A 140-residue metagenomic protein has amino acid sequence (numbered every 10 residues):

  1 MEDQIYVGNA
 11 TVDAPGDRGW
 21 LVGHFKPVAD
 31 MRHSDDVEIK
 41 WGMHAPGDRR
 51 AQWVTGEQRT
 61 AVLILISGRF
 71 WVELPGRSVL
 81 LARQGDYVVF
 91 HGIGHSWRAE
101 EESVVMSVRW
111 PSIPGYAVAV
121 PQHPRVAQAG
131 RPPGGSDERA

Functional and structural regions predicted by a protein language model:
M1-P46, A51-W53, V120-A140: A short, N-terminal "cap"/entry segment at the start of jelly-roll beta-barrel domains of the cupin/DSBH fold
D30-R32, R50-E57, L74, L80 (+1 more regions): Short histidine-centered beta-strand/loop micro-motifs that create catalytic or ligand/metal-coordination sites
D36-E38, R59, E102: A structure-centric signal for secondary-structure junctions around beta-strands
G42, Y87-F90, E102-V118: A short hydrophobic beta-strand segment most commonly corresponding to one strand of the jelly-roll/cupin
H44, T55-V72: Short, conserved beta-strand element in jelly-roll/cupin
R69, G94-S96, V104: Structural motif
G76-G94: Short acidic-glycine-tyrosine-enriched beta hairpin
